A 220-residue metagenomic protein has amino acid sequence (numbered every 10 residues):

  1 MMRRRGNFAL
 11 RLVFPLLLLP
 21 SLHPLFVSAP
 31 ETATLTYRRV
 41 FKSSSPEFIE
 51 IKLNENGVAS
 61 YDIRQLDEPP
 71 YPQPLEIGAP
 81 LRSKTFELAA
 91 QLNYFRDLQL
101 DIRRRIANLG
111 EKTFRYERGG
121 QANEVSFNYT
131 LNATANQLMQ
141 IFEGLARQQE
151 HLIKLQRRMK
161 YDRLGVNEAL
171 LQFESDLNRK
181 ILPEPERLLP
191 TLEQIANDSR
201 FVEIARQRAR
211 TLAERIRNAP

Functional and structural regions predicted by a protein language model:
M2-F14: Bacterial N-terminal signal peptides that target proteins for export
R11-H23: Bacterial N-terminal signal peptides
L25-F41, L98-P220: Short, well-ordered, aromatic-rich surface patches in folded extracellular/luminal domains
S28-R64: N-terminal "first-domain core" detector
Y37, P46, E68-P72, Y94-L100: N-terminal post-signal-peptidase region of extra-cytosolic proteins
E50-N54, P72-I77, G120-L131: Short amphipathic beta-strand/extended segments with alternating polar/hydrophobic composition
K52-K84: N-terminal, post-signal-peptide region of Sec/Tat-exported proteins
L81-R103: Charged, amphipathic alpha-helical segments
